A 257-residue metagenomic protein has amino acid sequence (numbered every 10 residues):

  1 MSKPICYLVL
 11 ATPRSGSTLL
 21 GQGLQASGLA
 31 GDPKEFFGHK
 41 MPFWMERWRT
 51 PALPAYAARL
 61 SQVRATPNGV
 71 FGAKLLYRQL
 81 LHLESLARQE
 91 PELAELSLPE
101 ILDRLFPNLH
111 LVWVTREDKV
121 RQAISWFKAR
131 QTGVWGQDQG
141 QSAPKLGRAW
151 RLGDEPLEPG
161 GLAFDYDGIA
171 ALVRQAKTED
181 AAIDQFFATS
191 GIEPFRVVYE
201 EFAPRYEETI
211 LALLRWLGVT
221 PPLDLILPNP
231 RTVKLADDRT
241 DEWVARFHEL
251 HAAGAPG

Functional and structural regions predicted by a protein language model:
M1-F71, L75-Y77, R231-R239, W243-R246: PAPS-dependent sulfotransferase catalytic core
V9-L10, R14, W113, I169-V173 (+1 more regions): Short, charged/polar micro-motifs that form catalytic or ligand-binding hotspots
G16-L29, A123-W126, R196-P221: PAPS/PAP-binding and catalytic site of the sulfotransferase fold
P54, R148-A170, E201, R215 (+1 more regions): PAPS-dependent sulfotransferase catalytic core
N68-G69, F106-H110, I192-E193: Short glycine-/polar-rich loops that comprise or flank the Walker A/P-loop and associated switch/sensor motifs
L76-D184, A188, E207-P222: PAPS-dependent sulfotransferase catalytic domain
A188, I192-R196: Conserved alpha/beta enzyme-core scaffolds, especially Rossmann-like or related mixed alpha/beta domains that build
